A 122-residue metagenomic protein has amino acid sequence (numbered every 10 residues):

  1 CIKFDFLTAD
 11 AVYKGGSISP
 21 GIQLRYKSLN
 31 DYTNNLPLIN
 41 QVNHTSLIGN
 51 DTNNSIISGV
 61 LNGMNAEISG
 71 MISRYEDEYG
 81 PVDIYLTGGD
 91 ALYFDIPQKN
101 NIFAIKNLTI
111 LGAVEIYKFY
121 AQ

Functional and structural regions predicted by a protein language model:
C1-Y13, L29: Gly/Thr-rich phosphate-binding beta-strand-loop-beta motif of the actin/hexokinase/Hsp70
F4, Y93-P97: Short active-site-adjacent structural elements
T8-Y13, N100-K106: A glycine- and small-aliphatic-rich helix-loop capping segment at beta-alpha/alpha-beta transitions that lines
G15-I57, I116, Y120: Glycine-rich phosphate-binding loop plus the immediately following alpha-helix
N34, I96, I102-Q122: Glycine-rich phosphate-binding/hydrolytic loop that grips phosphoryl groups
H44-P81, N101-I102: Adenine-nucleotide phosphate-binding core of ATP-dependent small-molecule kinases
Y79-G89: Short glycine-rich phosphate-binding loop at a beta-alpha junction
